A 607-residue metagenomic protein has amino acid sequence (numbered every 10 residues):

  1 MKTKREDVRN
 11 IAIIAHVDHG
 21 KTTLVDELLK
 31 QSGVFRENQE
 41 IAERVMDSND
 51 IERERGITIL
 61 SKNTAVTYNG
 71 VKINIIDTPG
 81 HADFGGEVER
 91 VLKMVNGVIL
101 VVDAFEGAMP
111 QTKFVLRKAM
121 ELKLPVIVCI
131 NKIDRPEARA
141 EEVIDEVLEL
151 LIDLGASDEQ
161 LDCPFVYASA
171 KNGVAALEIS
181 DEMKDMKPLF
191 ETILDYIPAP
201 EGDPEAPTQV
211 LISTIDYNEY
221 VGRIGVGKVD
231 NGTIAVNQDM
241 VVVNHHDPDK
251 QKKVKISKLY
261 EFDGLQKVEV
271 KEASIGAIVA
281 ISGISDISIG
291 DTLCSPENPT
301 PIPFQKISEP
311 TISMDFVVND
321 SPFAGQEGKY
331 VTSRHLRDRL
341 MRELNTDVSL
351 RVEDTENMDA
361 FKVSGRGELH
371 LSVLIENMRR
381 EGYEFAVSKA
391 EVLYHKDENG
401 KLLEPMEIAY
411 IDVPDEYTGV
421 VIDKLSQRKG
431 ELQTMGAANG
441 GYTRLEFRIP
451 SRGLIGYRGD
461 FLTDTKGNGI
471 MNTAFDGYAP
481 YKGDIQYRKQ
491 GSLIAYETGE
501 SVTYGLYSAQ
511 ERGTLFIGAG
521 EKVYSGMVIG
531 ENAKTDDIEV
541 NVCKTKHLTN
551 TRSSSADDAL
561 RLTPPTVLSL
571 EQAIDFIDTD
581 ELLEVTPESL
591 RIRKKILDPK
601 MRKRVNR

Functional and structural regions predicted by a protein language model:
M1-V102, E106, E146, I215-N218: P-loop NTPase switch module centered on the Walker A-proximal segment
H19, Q31, H81-A82, F105-A108 (+17 more regions): Conserved nucleotide-binding/hydrolysis micro-motifs of P-loop NTPases
I41-R44, L154-A168, P200-L211, M240 (+10 more regions): Interdomain boundary/hinge elements
P125, R135-D195: Canonical P-loop GTPase G-domain recognition
R139, D291-C294, E368-E384, V421-I422 (+3 more regions): Charge-rich, low-aromatic oligomerization/scaffolding segments with amphipathic character
Q209-M314, A324-Q326, Q490, G499-T549 (+2 more regions): Conserved nucleotide-binding/hydrolysis modules and their immediate coupling elements across P-loop/ASCE NTPase motors
F262, K267-V270, L403, I449 (+3 more regions): Long insertion/accessory domains within large nucleic-acid-processing enzymes
S321-L344, A559, T563: A short, contiguous, amphipathic alpha-helix enriched in charged residues
